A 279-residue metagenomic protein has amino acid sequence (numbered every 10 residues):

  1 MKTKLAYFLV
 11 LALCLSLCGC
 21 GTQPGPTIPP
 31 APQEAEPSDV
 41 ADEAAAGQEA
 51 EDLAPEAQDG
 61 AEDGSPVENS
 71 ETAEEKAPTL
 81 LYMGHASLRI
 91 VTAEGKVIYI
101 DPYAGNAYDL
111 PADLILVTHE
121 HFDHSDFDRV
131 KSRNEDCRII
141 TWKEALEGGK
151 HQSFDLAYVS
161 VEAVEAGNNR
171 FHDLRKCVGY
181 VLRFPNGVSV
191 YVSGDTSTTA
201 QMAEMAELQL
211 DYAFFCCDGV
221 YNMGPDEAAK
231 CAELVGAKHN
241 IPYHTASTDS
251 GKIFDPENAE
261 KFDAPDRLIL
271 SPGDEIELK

Functional and structural regions predicted by a protein language model:
M1-A6: Positively charged n-region of N-terminal signal peptides that target proteins for export
Y7-C14: Sec-dependent N-terminal signal peptides
S16-G19: C-terminal motif of bacterial Sec signal peptides marking the signal peptidase cleavage site
G25-I28, D42, G47, D52 (+3 more regions): Core dinuclear metal-dependent hydrolase active-site scaffold
G95-Y99, Y103-G148, E207-F214: Active-site metal-binding motif and surrounding structural segment of the metallo-beta-lactamase
N106-A107, H121-S125, L146-E147, F171 (+3 more regions): Active-site environment of divalent metal-dependent phosphoester hydrolases
F127-R133, Q201-M205, E227-C231: A short acidic, amphipathic alpha-helical/loop segment
G149-A157, L174, F184, E204 (+1 more regions): Binuclear metal-ion centers of metallo-dependent hydrolases, dominated by the metallo-beta-lactamase
